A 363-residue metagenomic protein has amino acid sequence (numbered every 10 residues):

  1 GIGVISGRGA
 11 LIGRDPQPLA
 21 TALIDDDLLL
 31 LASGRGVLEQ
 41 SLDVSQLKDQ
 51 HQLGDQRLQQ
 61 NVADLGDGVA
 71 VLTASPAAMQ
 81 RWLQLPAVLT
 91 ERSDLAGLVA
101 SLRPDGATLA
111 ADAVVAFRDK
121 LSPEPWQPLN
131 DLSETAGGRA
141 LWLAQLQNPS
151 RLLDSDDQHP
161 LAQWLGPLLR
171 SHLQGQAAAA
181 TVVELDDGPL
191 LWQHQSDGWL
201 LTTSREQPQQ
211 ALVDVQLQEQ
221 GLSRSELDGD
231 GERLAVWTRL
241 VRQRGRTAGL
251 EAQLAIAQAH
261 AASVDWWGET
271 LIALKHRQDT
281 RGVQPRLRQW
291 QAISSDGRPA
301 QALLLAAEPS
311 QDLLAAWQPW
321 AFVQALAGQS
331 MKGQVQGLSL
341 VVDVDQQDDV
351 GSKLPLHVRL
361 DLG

Functional and structural regions predicted by a protein language model:
G1-L58, V182-S294: Single conserved position on a long alpha-helix in the C-terminal lobe of the eukaryotic protein kinase
S6, A87, A113-F117, L146-N148 (+4 more regions): Soluble extracytoplasmic regions of secretory-pathway and membrane proteins
S45-Q46, V62, G66, A87-T90 (+4 more regions): Generic secondary-structure transition motif, activating predominantly at the C-termini of alpha-helices
Q50, A177, P299-A302: Residue-level signal for secondary-structure boundary elements
D55-D156, D296-G363: Leucine-rich, highly hydrophobic segment in Treponema pallidum outer-membrane-associated proteins
L83-A87, S171-H172, Q176, T238-E251: Short amphipathic alpha-helix segments
R151, Q158-H159, P167-A178, V183-V215 (+1 more regions): A eukaryote-biased signal for long
